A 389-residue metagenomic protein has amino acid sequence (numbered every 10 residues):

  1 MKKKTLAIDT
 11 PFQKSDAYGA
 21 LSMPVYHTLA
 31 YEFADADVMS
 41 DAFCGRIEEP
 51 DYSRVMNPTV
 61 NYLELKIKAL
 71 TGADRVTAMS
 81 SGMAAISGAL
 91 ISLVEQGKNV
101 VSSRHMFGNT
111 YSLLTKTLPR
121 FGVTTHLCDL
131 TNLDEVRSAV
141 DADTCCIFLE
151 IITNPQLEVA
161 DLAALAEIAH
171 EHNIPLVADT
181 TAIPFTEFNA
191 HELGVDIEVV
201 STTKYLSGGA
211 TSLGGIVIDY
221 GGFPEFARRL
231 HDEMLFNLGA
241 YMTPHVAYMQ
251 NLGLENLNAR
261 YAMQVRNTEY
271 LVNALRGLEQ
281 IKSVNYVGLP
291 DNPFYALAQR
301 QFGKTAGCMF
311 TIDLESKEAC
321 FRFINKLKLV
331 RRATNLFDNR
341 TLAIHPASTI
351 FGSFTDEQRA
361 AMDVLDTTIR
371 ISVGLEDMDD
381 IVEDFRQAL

Functional and structural regions predicted by a protein language model:
M1-Y26, V217: Short conserved active-site loop signatures built around small residues
A7-Q13, R75-Q280, N285: Conserved PLP-enzyme active-site core in the AAT-like
F12-K14, H27-F33, K204, N256 (+5 more regions): Glycine-rich beta-alpha junction loops
A30, D35-A84, N109-K116: Conserved N-terminal alpha-helix of the aminotransferase class I/II PLP-enzyme fold
I47, S212, A247, T305-M309 (+1 more regions): Short, solvent-exposed beta-strand edge segments and adjacent coil->beta transition regions
T115, T124, S138, E318 (+2 more regions): PLP-dependent enzyme catalytic core of the Aspartate aminotransferase-like
M249-A259, G307-E315, R370-G374: Short, well-ordered beta-strand elements within core beta-sheets of diverse protein domains
E269-K328, R332-R340, F354-A360: Conserved small-domain helix->loop->beta segment predominantly found in fold-type I
